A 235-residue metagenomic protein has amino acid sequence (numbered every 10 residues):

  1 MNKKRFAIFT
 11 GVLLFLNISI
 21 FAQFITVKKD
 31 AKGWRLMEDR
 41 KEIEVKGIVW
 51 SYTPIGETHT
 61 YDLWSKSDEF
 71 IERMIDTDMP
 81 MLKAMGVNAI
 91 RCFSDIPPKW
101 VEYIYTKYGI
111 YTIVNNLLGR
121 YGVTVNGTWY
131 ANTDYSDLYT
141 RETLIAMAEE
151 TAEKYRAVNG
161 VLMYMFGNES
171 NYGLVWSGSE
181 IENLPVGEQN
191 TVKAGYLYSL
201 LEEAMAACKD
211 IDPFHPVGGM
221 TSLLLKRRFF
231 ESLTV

Functional and structural regions predicted by a protein language model:
M1-T10: Bacterial N-terminal signal peptides that target proteins for export
N2, I18-Q23: Extreme N-terminus of proteins, especially the signal/transit-peptide cleavage junction and the first residues
K3-K4, L16, I90, N168: Residue-level micro-sites within transmembrane alpha helices that shape and flank functional polar/acidic positions
R5, N17, S67-E69: Short, intrinsically disordered/low-complexity patches at protein termini and at juxtamembrane boundaries
F9-S19: Bacterial N-terminal signal peptides
Q23-W34: Short acidic, Pro/Gly- and aromatic-enriched capping/linker segments at domain boundaries
M37-T234: Active-site mouth of glycoside hydrolases
